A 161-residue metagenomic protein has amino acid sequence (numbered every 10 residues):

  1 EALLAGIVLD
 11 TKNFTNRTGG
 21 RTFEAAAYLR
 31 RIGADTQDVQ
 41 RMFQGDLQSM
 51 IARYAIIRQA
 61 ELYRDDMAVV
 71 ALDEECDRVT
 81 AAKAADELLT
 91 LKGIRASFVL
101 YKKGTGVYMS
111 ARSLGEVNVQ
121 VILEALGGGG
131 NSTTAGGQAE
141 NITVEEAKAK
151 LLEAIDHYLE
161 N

Functional and structural regions predicted by a protein language model:
E1: Acidic/histidine metal-binding catalytic segments
L4, L9-A125, G130-N161: Hydrophobic helix-and-loop "lid/oligomerization" segment in the mid-to-C-terminal part of catalytic domains
